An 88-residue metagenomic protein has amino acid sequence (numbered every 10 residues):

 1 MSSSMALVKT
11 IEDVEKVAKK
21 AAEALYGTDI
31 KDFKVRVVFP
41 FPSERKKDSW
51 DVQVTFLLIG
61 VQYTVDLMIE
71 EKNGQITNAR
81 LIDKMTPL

Functional and structural regions predicted by a protein language model:
S2-I11, D29, R45, F56-Q62 (+1 more regions): Domain-level signal for compact, non-enzymatic binding modules
S3-P40: Short, non-transmembrane alpha-helical segments in secretory-pathway proteins
F33-K72: Exposed beta-strand-loop-beta-strand "reactive/processing" segments of non-cytosolic proteins
D66-L88: A short, surface-exposed interaction/processing loop segment used at functional sites
